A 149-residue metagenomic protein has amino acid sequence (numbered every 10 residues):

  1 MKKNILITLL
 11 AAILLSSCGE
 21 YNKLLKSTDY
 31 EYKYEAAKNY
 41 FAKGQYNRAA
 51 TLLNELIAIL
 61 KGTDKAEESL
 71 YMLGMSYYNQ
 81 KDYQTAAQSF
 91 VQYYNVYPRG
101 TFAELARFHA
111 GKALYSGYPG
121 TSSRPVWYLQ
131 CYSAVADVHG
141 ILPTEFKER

Functional and structural regions predicted by a protein language model:
K2-I7, L14-R149: Acidic, polar-rich low-complexity tracts and alpha-helical solenoid repeat scaffolds
